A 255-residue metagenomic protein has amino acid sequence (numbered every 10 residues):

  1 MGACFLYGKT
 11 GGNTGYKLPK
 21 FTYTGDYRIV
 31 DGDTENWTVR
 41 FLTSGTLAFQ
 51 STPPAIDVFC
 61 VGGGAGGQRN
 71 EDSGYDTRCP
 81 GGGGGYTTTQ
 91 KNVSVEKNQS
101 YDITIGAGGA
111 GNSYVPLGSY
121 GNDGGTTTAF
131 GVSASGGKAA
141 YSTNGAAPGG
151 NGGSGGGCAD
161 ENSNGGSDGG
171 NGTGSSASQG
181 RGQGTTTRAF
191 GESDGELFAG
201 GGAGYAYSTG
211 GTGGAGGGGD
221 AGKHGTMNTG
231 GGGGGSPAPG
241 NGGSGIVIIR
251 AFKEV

Functional and structural regions predicted by a protein language model:
G2-V255: Low-complexity, glycine/proline-biased repetitive segments and flexible coils/loops
